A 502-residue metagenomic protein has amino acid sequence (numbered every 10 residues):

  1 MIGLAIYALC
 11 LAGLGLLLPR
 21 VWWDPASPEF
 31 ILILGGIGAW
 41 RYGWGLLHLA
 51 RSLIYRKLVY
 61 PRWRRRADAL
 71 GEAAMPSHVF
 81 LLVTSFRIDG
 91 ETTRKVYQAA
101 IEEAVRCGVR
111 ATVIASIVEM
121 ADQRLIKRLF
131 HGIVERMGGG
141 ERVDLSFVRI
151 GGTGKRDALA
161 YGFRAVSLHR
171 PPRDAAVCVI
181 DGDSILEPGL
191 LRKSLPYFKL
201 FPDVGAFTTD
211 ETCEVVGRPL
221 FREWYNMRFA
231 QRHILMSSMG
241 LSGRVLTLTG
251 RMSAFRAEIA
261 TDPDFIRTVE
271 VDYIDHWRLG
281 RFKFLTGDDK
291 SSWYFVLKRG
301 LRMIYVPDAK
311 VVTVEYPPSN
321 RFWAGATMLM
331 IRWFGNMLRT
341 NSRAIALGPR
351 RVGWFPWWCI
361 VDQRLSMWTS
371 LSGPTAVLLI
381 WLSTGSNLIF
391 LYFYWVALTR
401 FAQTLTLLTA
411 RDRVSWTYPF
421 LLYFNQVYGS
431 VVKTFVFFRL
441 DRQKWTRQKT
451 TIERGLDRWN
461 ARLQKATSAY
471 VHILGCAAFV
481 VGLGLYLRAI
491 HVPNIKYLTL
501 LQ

Functional and structural regions predicted by a protein language model:
M1-A5, L82-T84, D89-T93, V352-T369 (+1 more regions): Loop-to-transmembrane boundary segments
M1-A99: N-proximal low-complexity "stem/linker" segments adjacent to membrane-targeting elements
G3, W44, H48, R222-F229 (+8 more regions): Short hydrophobic helices that act as membrane-entry/anchoring signals
A12-Y42, D362-K444, F479-Q502: Membrane-embedded multi-pass helical conduit in multi-pass membrane proteins, especially envelope-biosynthetic
H48-W63, I266-T268, L407-A410, V436 (+2 more regions): Perimembrane helix-loop junctions in membrane proteins
W63-V352: Non-transmembrane catalytic domains and loops of membrane-associated enzymes and transporters that build or traffic
A100-I117, K310, V314-Y316, I452-I473 (+1 more regions): Hydrophobic alpha-helical transmembrane segments and immediately flanking/interface helices in integral membrane
R343-L347, K444-N460: Juxtamembrane amphipathic/hinge helix adjacent to a transmembrane helix
